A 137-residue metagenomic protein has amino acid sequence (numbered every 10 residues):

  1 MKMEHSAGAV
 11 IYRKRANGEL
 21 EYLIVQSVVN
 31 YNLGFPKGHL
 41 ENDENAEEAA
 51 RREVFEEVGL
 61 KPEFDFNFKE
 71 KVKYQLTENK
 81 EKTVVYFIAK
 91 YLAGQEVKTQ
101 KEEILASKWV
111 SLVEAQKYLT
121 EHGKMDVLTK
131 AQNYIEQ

Functional and structural regions predicted by a protein language model:
M1-F35: N-terminal strand-loop-strand
K14, L92, N133: Residue-level marker of positions within ordered structural domains that often coincide with functionally constrained
I24, K37, V127-T129: Residue-level signature of transmembrane alpha-helix interfaces in integral membrane proteins
G38-D126: Unchanged
K130-Q137: C-terminal alpha-helix
